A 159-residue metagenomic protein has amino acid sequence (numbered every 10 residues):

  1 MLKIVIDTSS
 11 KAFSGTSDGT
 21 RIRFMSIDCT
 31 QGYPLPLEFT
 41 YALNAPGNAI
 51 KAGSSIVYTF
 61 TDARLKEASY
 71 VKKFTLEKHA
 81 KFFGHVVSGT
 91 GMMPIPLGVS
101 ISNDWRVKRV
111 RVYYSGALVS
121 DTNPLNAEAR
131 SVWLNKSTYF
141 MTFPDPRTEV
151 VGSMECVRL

Functional and structural regions predicted by a protein language model:
M1-L159: Regulatory, non-catalytic segments
